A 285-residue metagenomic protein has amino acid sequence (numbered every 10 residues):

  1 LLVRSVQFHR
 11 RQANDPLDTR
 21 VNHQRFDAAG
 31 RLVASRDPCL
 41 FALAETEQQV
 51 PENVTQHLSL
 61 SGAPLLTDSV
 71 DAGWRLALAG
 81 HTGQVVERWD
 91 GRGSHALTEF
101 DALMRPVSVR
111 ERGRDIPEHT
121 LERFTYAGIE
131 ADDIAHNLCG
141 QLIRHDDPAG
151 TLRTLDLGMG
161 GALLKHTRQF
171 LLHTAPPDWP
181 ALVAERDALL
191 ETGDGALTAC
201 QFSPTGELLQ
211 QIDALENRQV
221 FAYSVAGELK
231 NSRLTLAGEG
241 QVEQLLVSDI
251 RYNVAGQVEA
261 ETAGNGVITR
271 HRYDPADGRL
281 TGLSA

Functional and structural regions predicted by a protein language model:
L1-A285: Beta-strand elements of repeat-based all-beta scaffolds
